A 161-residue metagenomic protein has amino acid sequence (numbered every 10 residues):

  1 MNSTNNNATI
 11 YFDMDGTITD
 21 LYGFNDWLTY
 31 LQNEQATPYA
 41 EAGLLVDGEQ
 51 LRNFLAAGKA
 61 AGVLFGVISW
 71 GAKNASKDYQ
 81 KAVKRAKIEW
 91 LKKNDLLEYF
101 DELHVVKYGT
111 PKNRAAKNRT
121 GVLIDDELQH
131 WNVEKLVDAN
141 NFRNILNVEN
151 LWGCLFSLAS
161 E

Functional and structural regions predicted by a protein language model:
M1-F12: Non-catalytic pre-domain segments flanking phosphatase-related domains
N5-N7, A60-G62, N118-T120: A general structural motif
T9, E102-E134: Conserved Lys-Pro-Asp/Glu-containing loop-to-beta segment of HAD-superfamily phosphomonoesterases, centered on
Y11, D15-K93: Alpha-helical substrate-recognition element adjacent to the catalytic core
F65, G121, A139-F142: Hydrophobic anchor at the start of a short beta-strand that flanks the dinucleotide cofactor-binding loop
I68, V105-Y108, F142-I145: Conserved beta-strand termini and adjacent loop/short-helix elements that scaffold enzyme active sites in alpha/beta
K87-V105: Structural recognition of alpha->loop->beta junctions
E127-E161: Asp-based, Mg2+/Mn2+-dependent phosphohydrolase catalytic module
